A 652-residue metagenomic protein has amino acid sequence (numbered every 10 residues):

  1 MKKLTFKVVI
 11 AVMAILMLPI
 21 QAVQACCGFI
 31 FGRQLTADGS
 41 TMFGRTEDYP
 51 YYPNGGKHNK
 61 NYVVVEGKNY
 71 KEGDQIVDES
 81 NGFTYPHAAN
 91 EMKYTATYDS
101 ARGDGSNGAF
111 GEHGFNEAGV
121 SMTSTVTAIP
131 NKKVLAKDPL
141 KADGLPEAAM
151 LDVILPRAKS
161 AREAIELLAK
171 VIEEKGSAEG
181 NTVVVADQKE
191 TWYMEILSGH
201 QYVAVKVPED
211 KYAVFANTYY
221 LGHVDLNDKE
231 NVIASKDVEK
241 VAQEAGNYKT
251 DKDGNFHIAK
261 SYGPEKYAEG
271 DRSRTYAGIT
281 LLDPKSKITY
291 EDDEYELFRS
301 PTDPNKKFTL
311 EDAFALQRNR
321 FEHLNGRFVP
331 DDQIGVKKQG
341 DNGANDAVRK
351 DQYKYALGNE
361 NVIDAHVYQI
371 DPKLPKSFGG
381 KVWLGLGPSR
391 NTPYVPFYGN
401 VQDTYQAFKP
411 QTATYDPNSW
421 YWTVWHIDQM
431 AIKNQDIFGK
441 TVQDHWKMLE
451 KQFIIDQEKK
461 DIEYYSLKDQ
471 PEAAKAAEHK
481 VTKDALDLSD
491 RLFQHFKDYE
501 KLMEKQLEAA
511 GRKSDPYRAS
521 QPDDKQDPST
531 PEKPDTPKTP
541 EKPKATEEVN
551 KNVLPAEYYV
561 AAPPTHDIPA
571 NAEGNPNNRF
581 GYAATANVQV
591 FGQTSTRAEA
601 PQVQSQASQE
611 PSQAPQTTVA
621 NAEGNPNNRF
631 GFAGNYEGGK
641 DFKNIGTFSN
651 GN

Functional and structural regions predicted by a protein language model:
M1-V9: Bacterial N-terminal signal peptides that target proteins for export
L18-A25: Sec/Tat signal peptide C-region and signal peptidase I cleavage site
C26-P146, L167-F308: A contiguous strand-loop segment
L151-R157: Short, well-ordered beta-strand elements within core beta-sheets of diverse protein domains
T280-N359, L449, F453, K460: Accessory, solvent-exposed terminal regions and/or long lumenal/extracellular loops of proteins
I334-D469: Substrate-recognition/cap regions that form aromatic- and gly/pro-loop-enriched pockets for small-molecule ligands
W446-P528, K551, P555-Y558, P563: Histidine-centered catalytic/metal-binding microenvironments
K525-H566, A570-Y636, I645-N650: Ser/Thr/Gly/Pro-rich low-complexity, disordered linker/stalk segments of secreted and cell-surface proteins
